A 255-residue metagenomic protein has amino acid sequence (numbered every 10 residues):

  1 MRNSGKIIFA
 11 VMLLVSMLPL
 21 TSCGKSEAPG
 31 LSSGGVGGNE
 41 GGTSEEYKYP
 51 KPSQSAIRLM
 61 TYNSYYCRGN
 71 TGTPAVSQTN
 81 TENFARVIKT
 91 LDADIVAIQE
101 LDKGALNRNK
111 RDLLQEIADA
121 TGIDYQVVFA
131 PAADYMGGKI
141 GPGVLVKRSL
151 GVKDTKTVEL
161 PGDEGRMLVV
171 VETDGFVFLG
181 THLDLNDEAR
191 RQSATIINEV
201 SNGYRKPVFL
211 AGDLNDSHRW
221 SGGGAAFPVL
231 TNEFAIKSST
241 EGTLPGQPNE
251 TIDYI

Functional and structural regions predicted by a protein language model:
M1-F9: Bacterial N-terminal signal peptides that target proteins for export
A10-P19: Bacterial N-terminal signal peptides
S22-A120, D134: N-terminal, active-site-proximal structural segment of metallo-dependent hydrolase catalytic domains
K48-M60, I140-P142, K147-V152, D163-G180: Beta-strand-turn-beta hairpins that frame and shape the catalytic cleft of phosphate-ester-processing enzymes
R58-S64, F84-K110, F178-T181, S193 (+1 more regions): Active-site beta-strand/loop signature of hydrolases that rely on acidic residues for catalysis
S64-R68, L101-A105, A132-M136, L150-G151 (+5 more regions): Solvent-exposed loop/turn segments at secondary-structure junctions within structured extracellular/periplasmic domains
S77-F84, A97, K110-L113, I117 (+5 more regions): Stable alpha-helical elements in mature extracytoplasmic
N109, Q126-V146, P161-E164, N215-I255: Active site of divalent-metal-dependent phosphoester/diester hydrolases
